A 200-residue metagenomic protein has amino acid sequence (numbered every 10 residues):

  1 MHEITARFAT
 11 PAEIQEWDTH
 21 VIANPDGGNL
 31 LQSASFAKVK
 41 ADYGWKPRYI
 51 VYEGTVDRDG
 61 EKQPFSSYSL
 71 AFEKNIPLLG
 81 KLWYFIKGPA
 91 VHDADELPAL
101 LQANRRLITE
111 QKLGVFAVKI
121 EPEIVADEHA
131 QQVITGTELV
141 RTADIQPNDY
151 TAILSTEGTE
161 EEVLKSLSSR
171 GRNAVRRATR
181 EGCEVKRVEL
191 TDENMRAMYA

Functional and structural regions predicted by a protein language model:
M1-I14, G136-A200: Acyltransferase donor/substrate-recognition loop-hinge adjacent to the catalytic core
T5-F8, G27, V91-H92: A short N-terminal beta->alpha junction/helix N-cap motif
Q15, T19-I22, P98-Q102, R106-E110 (+4 more regions): Replace "anionic and nucleotidyl ligands
T19, K38-P122: Conserved donor-binding loop and adjoining core beta-sheet/short helix segment in diverse acyl/aminoacyl transferases
T19-S35: Conserved GNAT-fold acetyl-CoA-binding loop/helix
A23-N24, K46, G114, G136-T137 (+1 more regions): Structured helix-beta-strand junction loops
Q32, L100-L101, G171: Amphipathic coiled-coil/heptad-repeat helices and related helical stalk/stem segments that mediate oligomerization
D95-S155: Non-catalytic accessory segments adjacent to catalytic cores
